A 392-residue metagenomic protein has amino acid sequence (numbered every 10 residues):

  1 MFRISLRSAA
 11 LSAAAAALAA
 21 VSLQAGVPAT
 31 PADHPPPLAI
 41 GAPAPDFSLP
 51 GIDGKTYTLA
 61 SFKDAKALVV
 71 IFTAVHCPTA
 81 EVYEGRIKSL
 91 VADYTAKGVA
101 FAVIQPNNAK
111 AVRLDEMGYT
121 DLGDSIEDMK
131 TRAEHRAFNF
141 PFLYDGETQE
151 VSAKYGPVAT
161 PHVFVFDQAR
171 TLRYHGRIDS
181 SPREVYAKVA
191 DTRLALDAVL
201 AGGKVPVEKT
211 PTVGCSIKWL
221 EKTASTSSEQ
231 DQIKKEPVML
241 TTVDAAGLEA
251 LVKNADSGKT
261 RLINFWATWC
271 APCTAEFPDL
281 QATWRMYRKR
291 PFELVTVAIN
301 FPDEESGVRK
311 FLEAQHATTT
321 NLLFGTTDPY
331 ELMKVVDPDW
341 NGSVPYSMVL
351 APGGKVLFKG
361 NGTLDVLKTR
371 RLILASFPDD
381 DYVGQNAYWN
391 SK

Functional and structural regions predicted by a protein language model:
A10-S22: Bacterial N-terminal signal peptides
F47-L68, L240-R261, Q281-Y287: A short beta-strand-turn-helix
L49-K97: N-terminal, post-signal-peptide region of Sec/Tat-exported proteins
K66-L68, T73-H76, K259-R261, W266-W269 (+2 more regions): Short pre-active-site segment immediately N-terminal to redox-active cysteine/selenocysteine motifs in thiol-based
A74-R86, F265-A282: Conserved redox-active cysteine motifs that mediate thiol-disulfide chemistry, especially di-cysteine Cys-X(1-2)-Cys
G98-D124, F138-T148, P291-E305, A317-D328: Thiol-based oxidoreductase modules, predominantly thioredoxin-like and allied folds used for disulfide exchange
D121-F166, L172-R173, F311-V344: Short, internal strand/loop/helix patches that form the active-site neighborhood or redox-interaction surface
V165-V243, V344-K392: Thiol-/selenol-based redox modules, centered on thioredoxin-like and closely related oxidoreductase domains
